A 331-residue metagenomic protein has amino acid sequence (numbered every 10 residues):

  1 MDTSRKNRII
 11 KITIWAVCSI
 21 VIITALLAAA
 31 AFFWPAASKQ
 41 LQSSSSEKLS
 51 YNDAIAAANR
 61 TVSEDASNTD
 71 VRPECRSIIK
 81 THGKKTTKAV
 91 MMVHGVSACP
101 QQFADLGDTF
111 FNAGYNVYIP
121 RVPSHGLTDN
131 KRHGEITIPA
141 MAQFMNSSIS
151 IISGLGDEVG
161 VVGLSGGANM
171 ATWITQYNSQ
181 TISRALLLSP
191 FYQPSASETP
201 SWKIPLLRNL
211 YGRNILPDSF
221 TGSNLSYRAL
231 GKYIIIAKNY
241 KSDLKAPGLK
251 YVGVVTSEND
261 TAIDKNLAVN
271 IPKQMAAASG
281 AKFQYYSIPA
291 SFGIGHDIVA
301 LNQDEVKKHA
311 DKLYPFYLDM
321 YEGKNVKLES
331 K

Functional and structural regions predicted by a protein language model:
D2-I23: N-terminal Sec-pathway targeting helices
I23-L41: Membrane-interface motif at the C-terminal end of an N-terminal transmembrane signal
V71-V122: Short, surface-exposed "cap/lid" segments of acyl-processing enzymes
K84, L225-G295, K308-L318, L328: Serine-hydrolase catalytic core
L127-L155: Catalytic nucleophile-loop/oxyanion-hole region of alpha/beta-hydrolase and closely related hydrolase-like folds
V162-G167, A171: Gly/Ala-rich beta-loop-alpha elbow adjacent to hydrolase catalytic centers
W173-S183: Conserved hydrolase catalytic core segment
I182-G231: Hydrolase active-site cap/lid region
